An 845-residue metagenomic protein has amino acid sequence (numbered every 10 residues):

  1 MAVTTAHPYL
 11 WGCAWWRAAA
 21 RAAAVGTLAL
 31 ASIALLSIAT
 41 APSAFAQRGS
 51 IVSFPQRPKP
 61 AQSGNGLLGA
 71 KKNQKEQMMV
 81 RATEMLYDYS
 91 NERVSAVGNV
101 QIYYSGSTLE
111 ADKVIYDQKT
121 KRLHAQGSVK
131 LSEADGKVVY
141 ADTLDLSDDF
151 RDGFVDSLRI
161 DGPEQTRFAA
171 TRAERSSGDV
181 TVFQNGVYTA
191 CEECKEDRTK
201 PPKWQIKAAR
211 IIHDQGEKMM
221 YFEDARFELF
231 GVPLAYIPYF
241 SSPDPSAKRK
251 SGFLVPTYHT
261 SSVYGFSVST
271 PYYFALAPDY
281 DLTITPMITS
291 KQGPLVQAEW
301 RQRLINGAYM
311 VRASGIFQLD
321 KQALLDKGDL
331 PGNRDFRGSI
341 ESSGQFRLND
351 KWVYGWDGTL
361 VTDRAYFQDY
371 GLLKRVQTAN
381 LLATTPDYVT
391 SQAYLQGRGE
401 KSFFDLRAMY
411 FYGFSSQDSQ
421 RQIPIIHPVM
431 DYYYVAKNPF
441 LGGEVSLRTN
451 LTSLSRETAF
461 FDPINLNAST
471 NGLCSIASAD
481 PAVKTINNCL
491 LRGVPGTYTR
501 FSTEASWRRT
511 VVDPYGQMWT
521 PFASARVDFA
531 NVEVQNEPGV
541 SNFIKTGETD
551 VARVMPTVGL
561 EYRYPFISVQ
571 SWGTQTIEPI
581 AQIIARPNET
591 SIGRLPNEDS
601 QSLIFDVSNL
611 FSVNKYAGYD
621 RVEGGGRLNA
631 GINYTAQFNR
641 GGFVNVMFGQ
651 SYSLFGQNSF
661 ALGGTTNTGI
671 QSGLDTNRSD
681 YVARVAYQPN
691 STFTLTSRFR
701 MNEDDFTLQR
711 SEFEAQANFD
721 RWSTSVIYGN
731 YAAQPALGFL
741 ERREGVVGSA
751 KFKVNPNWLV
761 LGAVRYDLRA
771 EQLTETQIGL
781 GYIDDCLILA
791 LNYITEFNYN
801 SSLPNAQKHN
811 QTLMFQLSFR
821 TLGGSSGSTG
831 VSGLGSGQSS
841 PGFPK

Functional and structural regions predicted by a protein language model:
M1-R21: N-terminal secretory signal peptides that target proteins for export/translocation
V3-A6, L28, A41, I51 (+3 more regions): N-terminal compositionally biased, intrinsically disordered segments and leader/signal-like regions
R17-A20, A44-R48, V52, I237-Y239 (+2 more regions): Long, low-complexity, polar and repeat-rich extracellular regions of very large Gram-negative surface proteins
A19-T27, A31: Sec-dependent signal peptide hydrophobic core
L36-A46: Boundary at the C-terminal end of the N-terminal hydrophobic targeting segment
F45-N185, Q205-Y221, P256, I284 (+1 more regions): N-terminal amphipathic/hydrophobic interface segments
T143-D145, F150-G153, I160-K195, T199-A209 (+1 more regions): Outer-membrane beta-barrel proteins and related beta-barrel translocases across Gram-negative bacteria
